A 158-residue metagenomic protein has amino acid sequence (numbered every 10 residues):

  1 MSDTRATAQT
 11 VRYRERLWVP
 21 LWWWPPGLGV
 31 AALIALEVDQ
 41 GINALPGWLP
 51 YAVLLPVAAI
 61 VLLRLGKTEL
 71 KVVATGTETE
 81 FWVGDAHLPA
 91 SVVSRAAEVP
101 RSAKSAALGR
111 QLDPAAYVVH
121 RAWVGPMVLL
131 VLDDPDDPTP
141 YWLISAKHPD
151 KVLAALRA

Functional and structural regions predicted by a protein language model:
M1-I42: N-terminal membrane-targeting/pre-transmembrane regions
A6, L63-L65, W123, D137: A generic structural signal for short, non-catalytic loop/turn and secondary-structure boundary residues
E15, L132, A146: Pocket-edge structural micro-motifs
V38-Q40, A106-L108, V119-R121, L153-R157: Glycine-rich loops and low-complexity Gly/Arg-rich segments that provide flexible linkers or classic glycine-based
Q40-L54: Hydrophobic alpha-helical transmembrane segments
L55-A97: Conserved beta-hairpin
V83-L143: Non-transmembrane, membrane-adjacent beta-strand/coil modules in membrane-associated proteins and peripheral
P140-A158: Cytosol-/stroma-facing membrane-proximal "stalk/adaptor" domains immediately downstream of transmembrane anchors
